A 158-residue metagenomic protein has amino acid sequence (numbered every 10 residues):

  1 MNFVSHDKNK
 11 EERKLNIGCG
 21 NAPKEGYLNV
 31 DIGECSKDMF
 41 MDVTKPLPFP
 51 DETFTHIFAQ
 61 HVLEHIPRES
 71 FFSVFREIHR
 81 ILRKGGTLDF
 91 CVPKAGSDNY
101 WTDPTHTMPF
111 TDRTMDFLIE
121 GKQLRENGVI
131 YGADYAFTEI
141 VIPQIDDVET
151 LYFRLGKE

Functional and structural regions predicted by a protein language model:
L15-N21: Class I SAM-dependent methyltransferase "Motif I" SAM/SAH-binding loop
N21-P50: Adenosine-cofactor binding site in Rossmann-like domains, unifying the SAM/SAH pocket of S-adenosylmethionine-dependent
F58: A conserved beta-strand element that flanks and buttresses the S-adenosyl-L-methionine
H65: A short His-aromatic
F72-K84: A short glycine-rich, Lys/Arg-flanked "PGG" loop and its adjoining helix->strand segment in the class I
G85-P93: Conserved beta-strand signature within the Rossmann-like core of class I S-adenosyl-L-methionine
W101-Y131: Conserved Class I S-adenosyl-L-methionine
E139-E158: Core SAM-dependent methyltransferase catalytic element
